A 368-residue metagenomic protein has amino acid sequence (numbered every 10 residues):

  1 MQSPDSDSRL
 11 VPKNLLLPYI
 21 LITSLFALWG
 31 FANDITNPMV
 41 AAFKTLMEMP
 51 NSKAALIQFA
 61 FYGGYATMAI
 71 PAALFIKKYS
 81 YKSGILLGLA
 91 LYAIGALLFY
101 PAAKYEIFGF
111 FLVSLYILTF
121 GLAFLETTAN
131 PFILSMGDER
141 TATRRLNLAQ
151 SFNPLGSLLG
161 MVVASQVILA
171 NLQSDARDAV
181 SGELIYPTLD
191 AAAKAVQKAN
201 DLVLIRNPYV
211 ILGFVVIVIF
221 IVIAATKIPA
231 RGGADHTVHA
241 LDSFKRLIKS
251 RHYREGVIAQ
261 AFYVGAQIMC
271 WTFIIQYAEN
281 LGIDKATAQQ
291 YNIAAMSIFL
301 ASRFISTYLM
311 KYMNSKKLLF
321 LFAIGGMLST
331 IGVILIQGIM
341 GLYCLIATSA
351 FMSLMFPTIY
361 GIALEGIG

Functional and structural regions predicted by a protein language model:
M1-W29, T45: Cytosolic juxtamembrane N-terminal segment immediately preceding the first transmembrane helix of multi-pass
T36-V40, G160-N171, K245-I293: Extracytoplasmic gate region of multi-pass secondary transporters
M68-Y81, S302-S315: Helix-to-loop junctions at the C-terminal end of transmembrane segments in multipass secondary transporters
A90-E106, I324-G338: C-terminal ends and interior cores of transmembrane alpha-helices in multi-pass membrane transporters/permeases
I107-L125, M340-M355: Hydrophobic core of transmembrane alpha-helices in multi-pass small-molecule transporters, especially MFS/SLC-type
F124-D138, S353-G368: Intracellular juxtamembrane helix-capping segments at the cytosolic ends of symmetry-related transmembrane helices
M313-I362: C-terminal transmembrane helical hairpin of 12-TM major facilitator-type secondary transporters
